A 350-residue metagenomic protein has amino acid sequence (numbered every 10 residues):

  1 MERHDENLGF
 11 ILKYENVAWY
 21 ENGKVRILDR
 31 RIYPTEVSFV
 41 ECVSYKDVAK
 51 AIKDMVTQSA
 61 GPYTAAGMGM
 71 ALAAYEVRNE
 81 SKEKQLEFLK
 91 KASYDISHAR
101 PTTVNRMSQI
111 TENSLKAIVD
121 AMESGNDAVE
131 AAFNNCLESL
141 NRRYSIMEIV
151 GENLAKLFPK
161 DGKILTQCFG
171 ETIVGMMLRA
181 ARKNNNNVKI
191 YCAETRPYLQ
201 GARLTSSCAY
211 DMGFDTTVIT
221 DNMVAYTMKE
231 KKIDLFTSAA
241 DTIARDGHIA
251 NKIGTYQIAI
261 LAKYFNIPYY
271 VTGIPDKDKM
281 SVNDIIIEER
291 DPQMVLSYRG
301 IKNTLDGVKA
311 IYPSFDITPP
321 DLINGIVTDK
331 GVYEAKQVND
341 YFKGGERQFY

Functional and structural regions predicted by a protein language model:
L8-S124: Long amphipathic alpha-helical segments
N16, N22-K24, P101-S114, A121-L165 (+3 more regions): C-terminal binding/interaction regions
R31-P34, F39, V43-I52, A132-L137 (+3 more regions): Glycine/charged-rich beta-loop-alpha catalytic/anionic-binding loops adjacent to active sites
V56, A74, R78-S81, S93-R100 (+10 more regions): Structural signal for hydrophobic packing residues in well-ordered secondary-structure cores of soluble enzyme domains
A60-G61, I164, C168-V174, P197-Y198: Gly/Ser/Thr-rich loops at beta-strand to alpha-helix junctions that form or flank small-molecule/cofactor-binding
S108-K160, N186-V188, C192-F236: Ligand-binding beta-strand-loop-alpha-helix segment within the catalytic cores of soluble metabolic enzymes
I173-K183, A259: Histidine-anchored nucleotide/phosphate-binding helix
T195-Y350: Conserved phosphate- and dinucleotide-binding cores of soluble alpha/beta proteins, encompassing both enzyme active
